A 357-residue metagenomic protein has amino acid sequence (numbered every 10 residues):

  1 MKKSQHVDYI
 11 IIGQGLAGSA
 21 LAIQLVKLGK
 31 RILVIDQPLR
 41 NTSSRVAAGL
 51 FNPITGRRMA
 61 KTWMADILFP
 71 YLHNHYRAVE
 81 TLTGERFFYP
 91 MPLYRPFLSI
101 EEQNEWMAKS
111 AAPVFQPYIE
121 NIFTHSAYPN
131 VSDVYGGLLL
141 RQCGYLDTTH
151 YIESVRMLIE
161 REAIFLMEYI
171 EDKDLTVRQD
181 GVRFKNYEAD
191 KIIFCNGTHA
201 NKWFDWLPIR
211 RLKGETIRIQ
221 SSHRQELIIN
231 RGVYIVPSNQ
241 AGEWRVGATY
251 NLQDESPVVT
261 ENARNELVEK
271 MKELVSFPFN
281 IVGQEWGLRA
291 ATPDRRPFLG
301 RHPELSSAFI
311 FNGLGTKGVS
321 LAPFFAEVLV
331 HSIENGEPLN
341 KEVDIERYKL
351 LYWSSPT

Functional and structural regions predicted by a protein language model:
K2-G15: Beta1/beta-strand and adjacent pyrophosphate-binding region of the FAD-binding site in flavoprotein oxidoreductases
Y9-I11, I32, W244: Conserved hydrophobic helix-helix packing surfaces used for dimerization/oligomerization
I10-I12, Y187-H199, A326: Short hydrophobic core segments
A17-L28, Q37, R45, L50 (+3 more regions): Active-site substrate-recognition segment that forms the wall of the catalytic cavity or substrate channel
L50-P129: Dinucleotide-binding Rossmann-like beta1-alpha1 core, especially the glycine-rich loop that anchors the ADP
M59-Y71, L138-S154, V258-A263, S320: Short beta-strand to alpha-helix junction loop
L138-K191, C195: Helical element adjacent to the flavin cofactor pocket in flavoenzyme catalytic cores
G283-T357: C-terminal catalytic lobe of FAD-dependent flavoproteins
